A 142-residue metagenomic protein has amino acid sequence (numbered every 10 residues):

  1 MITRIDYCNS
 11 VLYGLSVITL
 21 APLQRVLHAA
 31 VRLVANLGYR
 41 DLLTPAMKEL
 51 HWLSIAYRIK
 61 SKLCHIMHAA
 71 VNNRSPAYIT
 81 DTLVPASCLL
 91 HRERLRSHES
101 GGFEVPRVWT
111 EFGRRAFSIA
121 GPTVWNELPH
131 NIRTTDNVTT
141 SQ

Functional and structural regions predicted by a protein language model:
M1-Q142: Hydrophobic/basic alpha-helical segments
